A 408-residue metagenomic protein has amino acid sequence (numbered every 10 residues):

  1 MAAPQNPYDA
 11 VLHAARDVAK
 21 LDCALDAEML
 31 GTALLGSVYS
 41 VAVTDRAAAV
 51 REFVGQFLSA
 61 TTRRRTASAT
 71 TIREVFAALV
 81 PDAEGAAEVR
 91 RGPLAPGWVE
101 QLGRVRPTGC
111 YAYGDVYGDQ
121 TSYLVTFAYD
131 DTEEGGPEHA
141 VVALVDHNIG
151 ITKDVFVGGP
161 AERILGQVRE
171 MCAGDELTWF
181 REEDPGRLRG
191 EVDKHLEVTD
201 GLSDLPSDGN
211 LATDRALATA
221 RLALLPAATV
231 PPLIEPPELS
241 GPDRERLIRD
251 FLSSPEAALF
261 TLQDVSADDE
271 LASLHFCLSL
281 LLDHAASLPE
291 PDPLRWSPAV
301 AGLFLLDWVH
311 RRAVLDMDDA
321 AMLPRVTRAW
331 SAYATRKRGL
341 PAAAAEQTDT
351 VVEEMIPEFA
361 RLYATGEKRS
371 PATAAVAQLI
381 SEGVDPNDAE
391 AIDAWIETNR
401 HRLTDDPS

Functional and structural regions predicted by a protein language model:
M1-S408: Non-catalytic terminal/accessory regions
